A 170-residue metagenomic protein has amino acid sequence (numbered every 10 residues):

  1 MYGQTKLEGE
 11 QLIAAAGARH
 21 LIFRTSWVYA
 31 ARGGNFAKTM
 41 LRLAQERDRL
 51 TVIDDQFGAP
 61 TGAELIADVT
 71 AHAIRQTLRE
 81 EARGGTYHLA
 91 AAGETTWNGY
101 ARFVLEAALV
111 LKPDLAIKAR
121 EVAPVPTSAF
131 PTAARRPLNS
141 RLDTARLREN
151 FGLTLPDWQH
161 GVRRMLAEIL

Functional and structural regions predicted by a protein language model:
T5: Active-site helix of classical SDR
L12-G58, G62-H72: NAD(P)-dependent short-chain dehydrogenase/reductase
F36-A37, A63, A67, W97-A101 (+2 more regions): A general structural signal for well-ordered alpha-helical segments in protein cores
G58-T61, T95, L142, L153-P156: Residue-level signal for the nucleotide or nucleotide-sugar donor/cofactor binding architecture
V69-T70, Q76-P131: Mid/C-terminal beta-alpha module of Rossmann-like enzyme folds, strongest in SDR-family dehydrogenases/epimerases
A123-T144, D157: Active-site loop of classical SDR/Rossmann-like NAD(P)-dependent oxidoreductases, centered on the catalytic Tyr-X3-Lys
W158-L170: Amphipathic terminal alpha-helices
